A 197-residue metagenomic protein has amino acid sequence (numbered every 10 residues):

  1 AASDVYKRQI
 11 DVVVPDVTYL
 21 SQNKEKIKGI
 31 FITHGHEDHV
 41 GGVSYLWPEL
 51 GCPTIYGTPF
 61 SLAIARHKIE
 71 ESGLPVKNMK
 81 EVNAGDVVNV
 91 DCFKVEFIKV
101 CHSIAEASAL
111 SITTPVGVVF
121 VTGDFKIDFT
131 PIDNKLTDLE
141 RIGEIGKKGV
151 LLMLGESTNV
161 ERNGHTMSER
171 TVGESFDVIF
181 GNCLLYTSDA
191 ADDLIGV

Functional and structural regions predicted by a protein language model:
A1-A2, D189-D192, G196-V197: Positively charged, low-complexity/disordered segments
S3-F31, H36-S188: His/Asp/Glu-rich metal-coordinating catalytic cores of metallo-dependent phosphodiesterases/hydrolases acting on
